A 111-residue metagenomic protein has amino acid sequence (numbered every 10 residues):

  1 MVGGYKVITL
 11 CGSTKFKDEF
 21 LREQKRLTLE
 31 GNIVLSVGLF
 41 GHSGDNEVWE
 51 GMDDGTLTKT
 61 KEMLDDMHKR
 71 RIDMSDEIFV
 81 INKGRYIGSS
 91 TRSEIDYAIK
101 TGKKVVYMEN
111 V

Functional and structural regions predicted by a protein language model:
M1-V111: Conserved catalytic or regulatory cores that recognize and/or transform ribose-phosphate-containing ligands
